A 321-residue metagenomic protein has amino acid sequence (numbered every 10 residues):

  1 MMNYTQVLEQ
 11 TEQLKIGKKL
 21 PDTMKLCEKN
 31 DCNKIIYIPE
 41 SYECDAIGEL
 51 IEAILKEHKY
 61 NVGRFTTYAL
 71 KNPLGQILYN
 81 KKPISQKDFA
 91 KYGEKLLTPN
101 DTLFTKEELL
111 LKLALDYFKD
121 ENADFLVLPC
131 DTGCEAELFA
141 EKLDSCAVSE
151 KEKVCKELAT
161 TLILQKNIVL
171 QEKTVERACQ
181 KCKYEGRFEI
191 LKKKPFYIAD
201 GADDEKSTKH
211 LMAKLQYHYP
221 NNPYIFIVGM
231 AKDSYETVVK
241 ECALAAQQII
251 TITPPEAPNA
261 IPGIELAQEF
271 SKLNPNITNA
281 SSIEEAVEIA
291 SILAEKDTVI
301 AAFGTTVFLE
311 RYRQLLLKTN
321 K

Functional and structural regions predicted by a protein language model:
M1-N61: N-terminal leader/targeting and accessory segments in enzymes
L20-C32, E57-K142, E152-K153: ATP-dependent carboxylate-amine ligase catalytic core
K34, C134-C146, K151-Q248: Nucleotide phosphate-binding/pyrophosphate-handling subdomain across enzymes that bind or process nucleotide phosphates
I35-Y37, K59-N61, F196, P223 (+1 more regions): Residues that mark the start of a beta-strand
I51-E57, F118, F270, L316: Hydrophobic alpha-helical packing residues
F118-D124, H218-N222, A290-V299: Glycine-rich phosphate-binding loop signature in dinucleotide/nucleotide-binding domains
F196-Y197, V239-V299: C-terminal helical cap/extension that packs against the catalytic core of soluble nucleotide-cofactor enzymes
T306-K321: Glycine/aspartate-rich loop-and-adjacent alpha/beta segment that forms the canonical ThDP
